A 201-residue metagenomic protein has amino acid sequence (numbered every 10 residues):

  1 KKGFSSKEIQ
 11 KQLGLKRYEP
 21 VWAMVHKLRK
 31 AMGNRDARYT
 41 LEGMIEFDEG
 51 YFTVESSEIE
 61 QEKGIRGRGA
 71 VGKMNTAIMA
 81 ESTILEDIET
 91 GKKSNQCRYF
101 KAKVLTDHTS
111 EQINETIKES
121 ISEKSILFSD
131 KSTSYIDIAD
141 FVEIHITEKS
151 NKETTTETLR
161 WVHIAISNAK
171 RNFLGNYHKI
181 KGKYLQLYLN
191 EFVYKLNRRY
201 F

Functional and structural regions predicted by a protein language model:
K1-F201: Residue-level recognition of single "structural anchor" positions that define or cap local secondary structure
